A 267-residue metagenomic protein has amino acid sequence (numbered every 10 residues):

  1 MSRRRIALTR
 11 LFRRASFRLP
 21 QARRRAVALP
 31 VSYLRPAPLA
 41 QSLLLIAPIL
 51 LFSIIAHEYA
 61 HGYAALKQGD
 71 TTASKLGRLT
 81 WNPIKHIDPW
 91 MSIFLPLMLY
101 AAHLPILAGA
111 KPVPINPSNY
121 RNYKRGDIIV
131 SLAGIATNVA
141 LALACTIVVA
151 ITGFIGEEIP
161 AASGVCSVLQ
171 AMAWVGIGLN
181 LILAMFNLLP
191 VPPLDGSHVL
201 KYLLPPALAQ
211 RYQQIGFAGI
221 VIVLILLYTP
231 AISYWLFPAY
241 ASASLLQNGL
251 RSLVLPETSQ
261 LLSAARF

Functional and structural regions predicted by a protein language model:
S2-F267: Hydrophobic transmembrane alpha-helices and their immediate loop junctions in multi-pass integral membrane proteins
